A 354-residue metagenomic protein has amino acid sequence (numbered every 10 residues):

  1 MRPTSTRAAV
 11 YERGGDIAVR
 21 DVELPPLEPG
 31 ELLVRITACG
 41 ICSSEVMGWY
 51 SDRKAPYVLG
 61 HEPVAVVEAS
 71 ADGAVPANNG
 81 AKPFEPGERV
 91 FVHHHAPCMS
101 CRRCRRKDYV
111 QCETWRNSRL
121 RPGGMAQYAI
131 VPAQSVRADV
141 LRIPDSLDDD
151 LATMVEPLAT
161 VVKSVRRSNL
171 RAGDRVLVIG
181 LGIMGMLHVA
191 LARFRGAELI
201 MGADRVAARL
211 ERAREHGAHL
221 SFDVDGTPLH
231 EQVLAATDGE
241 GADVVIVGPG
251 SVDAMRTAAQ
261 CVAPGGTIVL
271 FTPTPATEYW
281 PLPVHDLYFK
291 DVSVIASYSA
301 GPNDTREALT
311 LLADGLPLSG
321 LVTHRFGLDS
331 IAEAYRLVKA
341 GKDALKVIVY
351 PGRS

Functional and structural regions predicted by a protein language model:
M1-T4, A8, R256-Q260, P302-S354: C-terminal hydrophobic helical "lid"/dimerization subdomain of Rossmann-like NAD(P)H-dependent oxidoreductases
L24-C39, D52-R102, P144-S146: Glycine-rich beta-strand-centered segment in the early N-terminal region that forms part of a ligand/cofactor-binding
E62-V64, R89, R103, K163 (+3 more regions): Residue-level marker of beta-strand positions
C98-I179: NAD(P)H dinucleotide-binding glycine-rich loop of Rossmann-like/cofactor-binding domains, especially the beta1-alpha1
L147-T227, E231: Mid-domain Rossmann-like dinucleotide-binding core that forms the NAD(H)/NADP(H) cofactor-binding site
S168, E211, H216-S293: Glycine-rich cofactor phosphate-binding loops and adjacent beta1-alpha1 units of small-molecule cofactor enzyme domains
V206, T274, A300: Residues in the short beta-alpha loop(s) of Rossmann-like NAD(P)-binding domains
T267, P281-L321: Rossmann-fold dehydrogenase core element
